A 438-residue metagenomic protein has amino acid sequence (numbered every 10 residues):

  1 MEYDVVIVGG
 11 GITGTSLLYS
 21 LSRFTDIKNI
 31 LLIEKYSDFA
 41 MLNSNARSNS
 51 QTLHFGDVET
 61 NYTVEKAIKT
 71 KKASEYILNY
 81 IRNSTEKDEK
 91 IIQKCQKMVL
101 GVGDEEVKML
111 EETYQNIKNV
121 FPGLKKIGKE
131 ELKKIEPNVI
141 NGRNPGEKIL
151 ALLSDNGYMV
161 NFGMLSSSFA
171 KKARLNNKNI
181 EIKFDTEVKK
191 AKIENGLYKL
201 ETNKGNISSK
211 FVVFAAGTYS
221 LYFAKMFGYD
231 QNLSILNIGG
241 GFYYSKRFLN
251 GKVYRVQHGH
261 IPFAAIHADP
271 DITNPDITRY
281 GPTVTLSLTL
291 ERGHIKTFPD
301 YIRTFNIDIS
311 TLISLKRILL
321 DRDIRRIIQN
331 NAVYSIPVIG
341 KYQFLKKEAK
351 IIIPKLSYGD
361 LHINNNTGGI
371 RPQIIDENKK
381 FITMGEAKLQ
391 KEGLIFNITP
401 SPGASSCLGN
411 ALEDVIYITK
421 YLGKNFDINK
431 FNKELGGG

Functional and structural regions predicted by a protein language model:
Y3-L31: N-terminal Rossmann-like FAD-binding beta1-loop-alpha1 element of flavoenzymes
T13, D38, Y219: Conserved Rossmann-like nucleotide-cofactor binding loop
S16, A191, N203-D300: Flavin-dependent oxidoreductases
R23-A46: Glycine-rich FAD pyrophosphate-binding loop
S50-I135, S287-T289, G293-F305: Dinucleotide-binding Rossmann-like beta1-alpha1 core, especially the glycine-rich loop that anchors the ADP
Q93, V102-K171, L175-N176, E181-K183 (+2 more regions): Flavin (FAD/FMN) cofactor-binding and adjacent substrate-gating region of FAD-dependent oxidoreductase domains
A268-I339: Conserved FAD/dinucleotide-binding core of flavoprotein oxidoreductases
S310-D427: C-terminal catalytic lobe of FAD-dependent flavoproteins
